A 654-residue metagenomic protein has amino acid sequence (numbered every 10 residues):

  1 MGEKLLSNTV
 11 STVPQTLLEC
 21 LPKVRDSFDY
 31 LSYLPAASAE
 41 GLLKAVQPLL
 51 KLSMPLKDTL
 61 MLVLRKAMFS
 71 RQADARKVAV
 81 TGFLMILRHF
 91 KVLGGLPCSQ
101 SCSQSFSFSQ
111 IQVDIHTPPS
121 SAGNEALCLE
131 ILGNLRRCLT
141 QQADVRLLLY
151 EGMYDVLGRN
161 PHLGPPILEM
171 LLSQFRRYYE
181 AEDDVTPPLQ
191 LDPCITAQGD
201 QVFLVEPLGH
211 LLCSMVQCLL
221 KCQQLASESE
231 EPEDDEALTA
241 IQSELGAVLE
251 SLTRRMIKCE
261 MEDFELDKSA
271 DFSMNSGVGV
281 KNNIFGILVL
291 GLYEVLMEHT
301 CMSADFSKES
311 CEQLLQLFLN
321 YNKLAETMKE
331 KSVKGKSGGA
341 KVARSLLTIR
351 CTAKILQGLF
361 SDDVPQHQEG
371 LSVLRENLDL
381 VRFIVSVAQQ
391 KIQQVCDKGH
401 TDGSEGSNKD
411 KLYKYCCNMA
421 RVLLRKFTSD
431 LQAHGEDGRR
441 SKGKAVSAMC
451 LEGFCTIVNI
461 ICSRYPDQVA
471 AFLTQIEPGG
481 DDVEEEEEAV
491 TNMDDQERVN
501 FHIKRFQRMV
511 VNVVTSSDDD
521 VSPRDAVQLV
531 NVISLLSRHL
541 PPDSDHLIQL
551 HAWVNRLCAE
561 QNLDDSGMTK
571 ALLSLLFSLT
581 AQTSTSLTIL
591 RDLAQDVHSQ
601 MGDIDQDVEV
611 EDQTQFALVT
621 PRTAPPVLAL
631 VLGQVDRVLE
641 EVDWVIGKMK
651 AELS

Functional and structural regions predicted by a protein language model:
M1-D29, L52-D58, R65-A67, L93-S101 (+2 more regions): Long internal repeat-built scaffold domains in very large eukaryotic proteins
S7, L43-L50, T81-M85, E151-D155: Contiguous, well-ordered alpha-helical segments that form the cores/surfaces of helical PPI scaffolds
A36-L42: Generic helix N-cap/helix-start motif at coil->alpha-helix transitions
A67, A75-R76: Short amphipathic alpha-helices and their capping/turn segments at secondary-structure boundaries
K77-V78, A240: Long intrinsically disordered, low-complexity, acidic S/T/P-rich regions of large eukaryotic scaffold/adaptor proteins
L87-R88, G158: Specific register positions within alpha-helical solenoid repeats of the TPR/Sel1-like families, i.e., one
